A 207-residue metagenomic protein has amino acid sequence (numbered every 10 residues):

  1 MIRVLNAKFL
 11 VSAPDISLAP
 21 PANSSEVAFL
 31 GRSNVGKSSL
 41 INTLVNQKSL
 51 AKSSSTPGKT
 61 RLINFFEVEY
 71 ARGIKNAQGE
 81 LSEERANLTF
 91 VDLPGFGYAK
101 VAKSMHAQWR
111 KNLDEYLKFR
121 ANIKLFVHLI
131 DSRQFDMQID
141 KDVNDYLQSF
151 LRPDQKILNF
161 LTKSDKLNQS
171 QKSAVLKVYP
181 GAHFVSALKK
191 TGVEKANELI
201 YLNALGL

Functional and structural regions predicted by a protein language model:
M1-Y98: Conserved G1/Walker A P-loop phosphate-binding module
V4-L18, K163-L207: Canonical P-loop GTPase G-domain recognition
N23-S24, L44, K103-H106, K141-D145 (+2 more regions): Short, glycine/charged-enriched secondary-structure capping and boundary segments
V27, R32-V35, I41, K48 (+6 more regions): Structured catalytic cores of enzymes that bind and process phosphorylated ligands/cofactors
S49, A99-A102, Q138, Q169-K172 (+1 more regions): Active-site-proximal flexible loops/turns
P57-K59, A71, G95-G97, R133-D136 (+2 more regions): Conserved nucleotide-binding/hydrolysis micro-motifs of P-loop NTPases
T60-F65, N76-L88, P94-I123, R133-Y146: Switch II of P-loop NTPase G domains
R110-G181: Conserved C-terminal guanine-recognition region of P-loop GTPase G domains, centered on the G4
